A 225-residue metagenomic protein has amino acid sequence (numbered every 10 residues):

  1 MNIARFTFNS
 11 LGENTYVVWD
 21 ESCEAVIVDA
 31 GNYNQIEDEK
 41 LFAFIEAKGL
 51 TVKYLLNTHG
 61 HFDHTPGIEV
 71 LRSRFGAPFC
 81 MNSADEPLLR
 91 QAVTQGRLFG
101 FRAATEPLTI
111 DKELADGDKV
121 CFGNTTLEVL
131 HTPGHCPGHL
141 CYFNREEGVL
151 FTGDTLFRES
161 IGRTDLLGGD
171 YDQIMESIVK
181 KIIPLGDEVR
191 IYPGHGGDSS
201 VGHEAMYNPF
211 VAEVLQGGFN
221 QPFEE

Functional and structural regions predicted by a protein language model:
M1-K48, C141-T152: Conserved beta-strand hairpin/beta-sheet module of binuclear metal-dependent hydrolase folds, prominently
N2-A4, N14, I110, D116-D118 (+2 more regions): Residue-level marker for the onset of beta-strands and adjacent loop->beta junctions in well-ordered domains
N2-A4, T51, P78, K112 (+2 more regions): Conserved beta-strand segments of alpha/beta enzyme cores
F6-T7, A103, T109-D111, H131-P133: Short Gly/Pro-enriched turn/cap motifs at secondary-structure boundaries
V18, T58, T132: Conserved S/T- and glycine-rich ATP-binding loop of Class I adenylate-forming
N32-Y33, Q95-R97, K119, T125-E225: Metallo-beta-lactamase
Y33-D38, F42-F122, M206-N220: Active-site HxH/HxHxD metal-binding segment of metal-dependent hydrolases
